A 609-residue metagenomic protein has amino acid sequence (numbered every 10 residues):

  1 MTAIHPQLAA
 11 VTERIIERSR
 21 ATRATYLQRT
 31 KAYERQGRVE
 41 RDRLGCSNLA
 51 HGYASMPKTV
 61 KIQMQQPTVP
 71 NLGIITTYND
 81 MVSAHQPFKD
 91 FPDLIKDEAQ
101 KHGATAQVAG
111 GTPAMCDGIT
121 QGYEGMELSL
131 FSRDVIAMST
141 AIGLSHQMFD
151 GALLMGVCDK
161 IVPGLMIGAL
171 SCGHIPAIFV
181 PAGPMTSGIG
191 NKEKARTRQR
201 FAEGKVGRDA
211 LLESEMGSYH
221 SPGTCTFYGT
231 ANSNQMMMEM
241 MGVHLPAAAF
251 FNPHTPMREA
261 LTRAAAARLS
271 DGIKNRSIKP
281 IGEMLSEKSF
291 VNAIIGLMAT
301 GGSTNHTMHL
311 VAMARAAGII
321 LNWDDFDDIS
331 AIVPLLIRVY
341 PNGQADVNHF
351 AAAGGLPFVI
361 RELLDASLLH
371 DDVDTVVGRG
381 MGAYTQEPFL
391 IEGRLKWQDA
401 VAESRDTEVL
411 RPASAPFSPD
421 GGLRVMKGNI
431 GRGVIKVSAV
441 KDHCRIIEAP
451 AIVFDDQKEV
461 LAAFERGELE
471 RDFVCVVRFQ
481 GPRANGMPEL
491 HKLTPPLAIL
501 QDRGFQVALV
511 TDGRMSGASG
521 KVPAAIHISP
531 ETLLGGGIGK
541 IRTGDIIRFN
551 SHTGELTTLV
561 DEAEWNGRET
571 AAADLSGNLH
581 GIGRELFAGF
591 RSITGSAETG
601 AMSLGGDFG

Functional and structural regions predicted by a protein language model:
M1-P70, T76-D80, A84, D93-G110 (+7 more regions): Catalytic or ion-coupling anion/metal-binding cores of large enzyme and transporter domains
P87: Glycine-/small-residue-enriched capping loops at alpha/beta junctions
D90: Acidic/charged coordination and interface sites in well-structured regions
A109-Q147: N-terminal small/polar loop signature for handling phosphorylated ligands or for N-terminal nucleophile
G143-L165, P176-P181: A short, small-residue-rich loop immediately preceding and capping a beta-strand
